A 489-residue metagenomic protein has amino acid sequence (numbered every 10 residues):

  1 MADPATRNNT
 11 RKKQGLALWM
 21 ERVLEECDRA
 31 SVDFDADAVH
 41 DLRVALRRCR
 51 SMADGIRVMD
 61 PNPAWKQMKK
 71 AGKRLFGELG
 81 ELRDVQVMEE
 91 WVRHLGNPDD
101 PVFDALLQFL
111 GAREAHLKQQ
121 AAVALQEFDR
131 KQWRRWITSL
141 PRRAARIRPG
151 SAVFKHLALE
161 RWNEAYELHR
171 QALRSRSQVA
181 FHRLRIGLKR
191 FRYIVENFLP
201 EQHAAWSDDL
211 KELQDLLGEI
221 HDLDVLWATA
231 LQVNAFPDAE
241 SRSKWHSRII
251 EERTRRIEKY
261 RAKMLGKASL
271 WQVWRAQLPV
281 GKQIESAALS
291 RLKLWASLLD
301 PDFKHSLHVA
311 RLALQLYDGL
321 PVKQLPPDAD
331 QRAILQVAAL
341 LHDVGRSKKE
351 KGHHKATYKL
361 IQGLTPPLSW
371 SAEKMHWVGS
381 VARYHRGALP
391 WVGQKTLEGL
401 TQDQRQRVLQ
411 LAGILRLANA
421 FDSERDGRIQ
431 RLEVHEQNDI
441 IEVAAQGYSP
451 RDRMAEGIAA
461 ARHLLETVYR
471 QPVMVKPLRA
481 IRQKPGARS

Functional and structural regions predicted by a protein language model:
M1-E285: Function-determining surface determinants
R7-N8, G150, A288-H308, L340-R346: Active-site flanking loop/helix segments enriched in acidic
A36, H40-R43, N62, F303 (+2 more regions): Ordered, soluble secondary-structure elements with a strong preference for glycine-centered loop motifs and nearby
K282-L289, D330-R332, V434-Q437: Flexible hinge/switch segments at interdomain interfaces of large molecular machines
A296, H305, Y317-V434: Divalent metal-dependent catalytic cores for phosphoryl transfer on phosphate-bearing substrates
H308, L312-L314: Phosphate-binding active sites in nucleotide-utilizing proteins
F421-V475: Low-complexity, glycine/alanine/valine/leucine- and proline-rich hydrophobic stretches
A480-S489: Short, basic, low-complexity termini and linkers enriched in Ser/Thr/Gly/Pro that act as targeting/leader peptides
